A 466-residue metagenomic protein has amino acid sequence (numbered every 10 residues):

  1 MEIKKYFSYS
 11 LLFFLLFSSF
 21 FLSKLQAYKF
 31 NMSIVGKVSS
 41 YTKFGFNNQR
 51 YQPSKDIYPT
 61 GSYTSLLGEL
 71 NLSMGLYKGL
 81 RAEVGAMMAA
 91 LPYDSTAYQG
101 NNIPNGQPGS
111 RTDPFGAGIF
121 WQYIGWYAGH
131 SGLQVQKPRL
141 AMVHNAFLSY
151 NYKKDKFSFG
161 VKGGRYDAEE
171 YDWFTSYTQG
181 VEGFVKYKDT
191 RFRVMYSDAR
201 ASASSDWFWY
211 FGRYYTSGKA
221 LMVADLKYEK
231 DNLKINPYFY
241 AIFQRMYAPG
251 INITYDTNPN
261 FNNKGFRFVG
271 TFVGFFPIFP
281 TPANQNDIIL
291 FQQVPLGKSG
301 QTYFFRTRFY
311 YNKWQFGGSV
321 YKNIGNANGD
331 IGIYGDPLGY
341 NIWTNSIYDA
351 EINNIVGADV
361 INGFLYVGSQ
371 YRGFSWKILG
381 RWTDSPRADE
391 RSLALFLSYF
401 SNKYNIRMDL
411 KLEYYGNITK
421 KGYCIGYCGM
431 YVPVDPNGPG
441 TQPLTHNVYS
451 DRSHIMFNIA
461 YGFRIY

Functional and structural regions predicted by a protein language model:
S23-V161, S369, I378, F396-S398 (+2 more regions): Beta-barrel outer-membrane channel/assembly domains of diderm bacteria
Y28-F30, M74-K78, Y152-K156, K186-D189 (+7 more regions): Outer-membrane beta-barrel strand-turn architecture
F30, S62-G68, R139-H144, T175-Q179 (+7 more regions): Residues that define the transmembrane beta-barrel architecture of outer-membrane proteins
F30-V38, L80-V84, F157-V161, G183 (+10 more regions): Transmembrane beta-strands of outer-membrane beta-barrel proteins
G68-M74, A146-Y150, V181-V185, A224-K230 (+7 more regions): Residues on the lipid-exposed face of transmembrane beta-strands in outer-membrane beta-barrel proteins
P92-T96, R193-K234, Y238-P249, D256-I342 (+3 more regions): Outer-membrane beta-barrel translocator/channel fold
S110-K227, K234-P237, A241-F243, L338-I355: Surface-exposed coil loops of outer-membrane beta-barrel proteins
N323-F400: C-terminal structural cap/anchor segments
